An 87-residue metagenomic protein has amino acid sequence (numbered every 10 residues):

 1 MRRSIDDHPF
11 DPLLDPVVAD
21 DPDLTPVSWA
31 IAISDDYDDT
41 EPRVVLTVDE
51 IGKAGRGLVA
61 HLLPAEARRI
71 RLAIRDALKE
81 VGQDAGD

Functional and structural regions predicted by a protein language model:
M1-D87: Positively charged, low-complexity terminal tracts and the immediately adjacent first secondary-structure elements
